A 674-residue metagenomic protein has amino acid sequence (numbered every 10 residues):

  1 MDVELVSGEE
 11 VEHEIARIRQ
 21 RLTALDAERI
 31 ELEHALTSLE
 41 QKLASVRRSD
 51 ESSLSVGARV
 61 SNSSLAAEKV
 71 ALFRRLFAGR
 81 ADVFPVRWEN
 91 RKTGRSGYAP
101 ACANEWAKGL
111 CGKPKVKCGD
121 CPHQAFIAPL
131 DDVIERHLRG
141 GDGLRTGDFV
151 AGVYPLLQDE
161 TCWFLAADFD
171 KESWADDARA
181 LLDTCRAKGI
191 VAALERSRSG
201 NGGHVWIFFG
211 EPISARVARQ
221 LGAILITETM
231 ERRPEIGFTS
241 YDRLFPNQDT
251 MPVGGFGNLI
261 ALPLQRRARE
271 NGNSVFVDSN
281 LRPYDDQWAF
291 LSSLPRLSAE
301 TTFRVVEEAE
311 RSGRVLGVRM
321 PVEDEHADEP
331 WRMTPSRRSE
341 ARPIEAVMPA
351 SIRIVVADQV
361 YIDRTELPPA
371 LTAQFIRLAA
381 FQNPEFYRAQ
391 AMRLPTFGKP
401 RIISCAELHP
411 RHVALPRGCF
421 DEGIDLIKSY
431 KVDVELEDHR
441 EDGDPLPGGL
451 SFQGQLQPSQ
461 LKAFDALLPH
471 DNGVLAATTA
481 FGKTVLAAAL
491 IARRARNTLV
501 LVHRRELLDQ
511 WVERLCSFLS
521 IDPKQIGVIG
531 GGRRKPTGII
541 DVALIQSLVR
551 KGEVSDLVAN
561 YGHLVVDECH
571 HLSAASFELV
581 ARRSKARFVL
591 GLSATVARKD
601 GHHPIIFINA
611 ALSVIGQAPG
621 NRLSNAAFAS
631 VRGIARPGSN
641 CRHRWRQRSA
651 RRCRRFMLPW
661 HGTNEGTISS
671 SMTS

Functional and structural regions predicted by a protein language model:
D2, L43, D50, V60-R87 (+2 more regions): Signature for HUH/AEP ssDNA processing cores
V153-L182, G210-R332: DNA replication initiation modules
I226, R505-G532: Conserved helix-turn-beta segment of the N-terminal RecA-like "Helicase ATP-binding" lobe in SF1/SF2 helicases
S404-L408, S429, V434-A476: Conserved pre-motif I regulatory segment
P469-R494: Walker A/P-loop
G530-H563, A574-L579: Conserved helix/coil segment N-terminal to the catalytic DExD/H
G562-H563, H570-V631: Post-DEXD/H (motif II) to motif III coupling segment of the RecA-like Helicase ATP-binding lobe
Q617-S674: Conserved interdomain linker/interface between the two RecA-like ATPase lobes of SF2 helicase motors
